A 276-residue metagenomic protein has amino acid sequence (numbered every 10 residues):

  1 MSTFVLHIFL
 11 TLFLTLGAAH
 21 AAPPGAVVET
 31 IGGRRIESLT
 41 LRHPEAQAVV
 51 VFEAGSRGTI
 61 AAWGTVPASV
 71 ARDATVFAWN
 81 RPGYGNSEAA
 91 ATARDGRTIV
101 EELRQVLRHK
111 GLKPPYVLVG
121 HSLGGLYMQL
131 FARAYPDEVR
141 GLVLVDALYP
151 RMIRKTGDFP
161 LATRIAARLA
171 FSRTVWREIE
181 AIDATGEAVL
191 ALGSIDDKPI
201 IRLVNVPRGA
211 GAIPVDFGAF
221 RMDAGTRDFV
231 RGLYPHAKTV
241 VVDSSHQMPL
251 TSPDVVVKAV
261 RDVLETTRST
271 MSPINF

Functional and structural regions predicted by a protein language model:
A22-R35: N-terminal cap/lid segment of alpha/beta-hydrolase-fold proteins
R34-N86: Conserved HGGG/HGGXW glycine-rich cap/lid loop of the alpha/beta-hydrolase fold
L39, A78-V119: Active-site loop/oxyanion-hole signature of alpha/beta-hydrolase fold enzymes
K113-M152: Conserved hydrolase catalytic core segment
V143-E178, M222: Flexible "cap/lid" loop of the alpha/beta hydrolase fold
F171-L192, R221-D228: Active-site nucleophile elbow and catalytic-triad environment of alpha/beta-hydrolase enzymes
G211-D243: Conserved loop-alpha-helix segment in the C-terminal half of the alpha/beta-hydrolase fold that carries the catalytic
H236-F276: Catalytic active-site module of serine/aspartate enzymes centered on a nucleophile-bearing elbow/loop
